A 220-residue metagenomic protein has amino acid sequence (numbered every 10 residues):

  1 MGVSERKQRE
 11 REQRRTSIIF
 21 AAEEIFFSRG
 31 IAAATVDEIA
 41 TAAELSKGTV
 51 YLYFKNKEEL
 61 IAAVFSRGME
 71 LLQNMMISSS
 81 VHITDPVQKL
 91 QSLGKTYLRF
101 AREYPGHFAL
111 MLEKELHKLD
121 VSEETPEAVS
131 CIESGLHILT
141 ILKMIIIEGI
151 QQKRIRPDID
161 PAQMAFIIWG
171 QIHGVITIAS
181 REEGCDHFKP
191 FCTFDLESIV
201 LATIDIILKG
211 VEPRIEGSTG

Functional and structural regions predicted by a protein language model:
M1-G2, T96-R99, L136, T140 (+2 more regions): C-terminal peripheral helix-coil segments that are non-catalytic and often amphipathic
M1-R29, A33-A42, E59: Basic, helix-initiating cap at the start of DNA-binding domains
R14-E23, I39, V64-G68, L72 (+2 more regions): Generic hydrophobic, amphipathic alpha-helix propensity
F27, L52-K55, R67: Base-recognition residues in the alpha-helical recognition helix of bacterial helix-turn-helix
A43-F54: Short hydrophobic/aromatic patch on the recognition helix
A63, I77-H107, P161-I168, G220: Hydrophobic alpha-helical connector segments
V64-S92, S122-S130, I147-Q151: Amphipathic alpha-helical linker/stalk segments
R102-M144, Q163-A165, P190-T193: Short secondary-structure transition hinges
